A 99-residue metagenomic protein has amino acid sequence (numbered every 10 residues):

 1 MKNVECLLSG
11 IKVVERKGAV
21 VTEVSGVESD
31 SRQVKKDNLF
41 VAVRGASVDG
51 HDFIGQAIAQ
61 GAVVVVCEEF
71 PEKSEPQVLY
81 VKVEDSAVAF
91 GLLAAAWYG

Functional and structural regions predicted by a protein language model:
M1-L92: N-terminal leader/targeting and accessory segments in enzymes
A94-G99: Walker A (P-loop) phosphate-binding motif
